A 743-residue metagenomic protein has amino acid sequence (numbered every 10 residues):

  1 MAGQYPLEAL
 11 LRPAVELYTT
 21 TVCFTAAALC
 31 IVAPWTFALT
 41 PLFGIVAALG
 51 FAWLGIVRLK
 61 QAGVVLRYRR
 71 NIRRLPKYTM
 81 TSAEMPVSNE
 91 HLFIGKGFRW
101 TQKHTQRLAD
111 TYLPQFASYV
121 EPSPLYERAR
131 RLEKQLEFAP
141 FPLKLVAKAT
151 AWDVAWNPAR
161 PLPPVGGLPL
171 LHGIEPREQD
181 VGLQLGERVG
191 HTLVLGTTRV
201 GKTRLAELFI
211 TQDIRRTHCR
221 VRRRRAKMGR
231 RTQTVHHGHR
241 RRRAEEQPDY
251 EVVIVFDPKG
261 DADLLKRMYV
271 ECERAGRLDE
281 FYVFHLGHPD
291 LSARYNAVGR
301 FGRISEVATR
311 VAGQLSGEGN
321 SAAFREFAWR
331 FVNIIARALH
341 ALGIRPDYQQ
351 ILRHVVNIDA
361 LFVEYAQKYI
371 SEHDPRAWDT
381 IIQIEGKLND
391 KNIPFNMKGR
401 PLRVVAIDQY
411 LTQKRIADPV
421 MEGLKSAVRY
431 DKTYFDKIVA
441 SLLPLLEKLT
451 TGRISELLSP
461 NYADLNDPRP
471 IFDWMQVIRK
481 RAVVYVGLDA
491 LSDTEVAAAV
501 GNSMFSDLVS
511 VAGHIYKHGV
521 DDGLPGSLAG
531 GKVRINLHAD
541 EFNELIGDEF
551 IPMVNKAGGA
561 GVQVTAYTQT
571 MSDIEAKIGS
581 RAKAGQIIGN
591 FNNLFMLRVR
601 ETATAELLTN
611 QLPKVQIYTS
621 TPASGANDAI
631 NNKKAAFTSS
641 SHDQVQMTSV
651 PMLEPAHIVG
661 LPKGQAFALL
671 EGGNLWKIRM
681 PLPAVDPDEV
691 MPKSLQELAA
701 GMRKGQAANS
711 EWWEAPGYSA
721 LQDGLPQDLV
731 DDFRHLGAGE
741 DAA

Functional and structural regions predicted by a protein language model:
M1-I254, D261-D279, A341, D408-A427 (+8 more regions): Accessory regions of macromolecular translocation/handling assemblies
H172-R177, L183-V562, I658-P662, A666-W676 (+1 more regions): P-loop NTPase motor domains
T217-H218, I335-A338, V356-D359, P375 (+6 more regions): Short amphipathic alpha-helical patches
M268-E273, V298, M553-V554, S580-A584 (+2 more regions): Short secondary-structure boundary/capping segments
R294-Y295, V496-A498, E549, K577 (+3 more regions): Short conserved micro-motifs at the rims of enzyme active sites and ligand-binding pockets
V554-K556, A560-L670: Conserved ATP-driven motor cores of ASCE-family P-loop NTPases powering translocation/secretion/packaging/pilus
